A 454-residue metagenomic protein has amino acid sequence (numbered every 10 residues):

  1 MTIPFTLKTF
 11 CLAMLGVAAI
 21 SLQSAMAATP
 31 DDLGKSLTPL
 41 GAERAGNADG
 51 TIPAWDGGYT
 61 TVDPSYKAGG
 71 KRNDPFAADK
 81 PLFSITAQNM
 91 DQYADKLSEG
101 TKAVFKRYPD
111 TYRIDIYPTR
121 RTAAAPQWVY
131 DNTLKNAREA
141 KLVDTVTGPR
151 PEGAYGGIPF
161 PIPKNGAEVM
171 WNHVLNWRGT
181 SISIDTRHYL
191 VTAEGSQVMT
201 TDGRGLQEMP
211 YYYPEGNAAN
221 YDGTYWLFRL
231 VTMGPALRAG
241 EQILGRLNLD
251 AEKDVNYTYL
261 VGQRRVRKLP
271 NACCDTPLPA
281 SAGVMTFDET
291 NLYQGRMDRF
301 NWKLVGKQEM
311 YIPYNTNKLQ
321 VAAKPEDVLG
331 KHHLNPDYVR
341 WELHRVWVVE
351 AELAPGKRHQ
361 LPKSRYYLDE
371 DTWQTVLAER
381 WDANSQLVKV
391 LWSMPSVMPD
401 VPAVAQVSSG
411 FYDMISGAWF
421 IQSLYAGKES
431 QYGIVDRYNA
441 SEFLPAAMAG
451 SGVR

Functional and structural regions predicted by a protein language model:
M1-M26: Gram-negative bacterial Sec-dependent N-terminal signal peptides
A27, Y66-P75, N136-D144, G262-P270 (+2 more regions): Charged/polar interaction segments and conserved charged motifs
P30-D254, L260: Solvent-exposed N-terminal domain segments of exported/luminal and surface proteins
P30-G58, I85, S98, L227-Q294 (+1 more regions): Gly/Pro-enriched, hydrophobic low-complexity segments that function as extracytoplasmic propeptides/linkers
F76-F83, Y212-A219, N256, R299-K303 (+2 more regions): Short, surface-exposed, charge-dense and proline/glycine-enriched linear segments
M170, D185-L190, T200-G234, T290-Y366 (+1 more regions): Extended beta-strand-rich segments in extracellular/periplasmic secretory proteins, especially within noncatalytic
G427-R454: Long, C-terminal catalytic modules of enzymes
